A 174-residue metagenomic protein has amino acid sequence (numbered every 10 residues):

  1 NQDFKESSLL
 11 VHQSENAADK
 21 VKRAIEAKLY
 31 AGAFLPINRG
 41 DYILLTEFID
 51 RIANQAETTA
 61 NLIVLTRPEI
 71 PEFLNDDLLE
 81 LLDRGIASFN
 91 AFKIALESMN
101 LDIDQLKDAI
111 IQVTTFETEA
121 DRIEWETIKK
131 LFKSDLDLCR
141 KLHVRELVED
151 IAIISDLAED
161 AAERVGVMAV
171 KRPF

Functional and structural regions predicted by a protein language model:
N1-F174: Cytosolic, long alpha-helical scaffolding segments
